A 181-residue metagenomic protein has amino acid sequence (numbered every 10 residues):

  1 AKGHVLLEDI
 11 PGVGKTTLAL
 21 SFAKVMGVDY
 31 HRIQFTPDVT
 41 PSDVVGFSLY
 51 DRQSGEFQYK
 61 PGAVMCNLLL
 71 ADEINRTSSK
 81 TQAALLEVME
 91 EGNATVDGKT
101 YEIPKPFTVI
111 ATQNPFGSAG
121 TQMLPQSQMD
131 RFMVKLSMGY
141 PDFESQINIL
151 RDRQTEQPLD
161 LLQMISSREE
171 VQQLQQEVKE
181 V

Functional and structural regions predicted by a protein language model:
A1-K2, I10-P11, P61-V64, Y101-I103: Phosphate-binding P-loop
K2-T36: Walker A/P-loop
V5, L69, F107: Conserved beta-strand position immediately N-terminal to the Walker
D9, D72-E73, A84: Walker B catalytic acidic pair
I10, V44, T112: P-loop (Walker A) phosphate-binding loop of NTP-binding proteins
V25-Q53: AAA+/P-loop NTPase substrate/partner-engagement loops
Y50-L70: Conserved alpha-helical scaffold flanking the Walker A/P-loop in AAA+ ATPase domains
D51-E56, T77-T81, M89-S166, V171-E180: Canonical AAA+ ATPase core
